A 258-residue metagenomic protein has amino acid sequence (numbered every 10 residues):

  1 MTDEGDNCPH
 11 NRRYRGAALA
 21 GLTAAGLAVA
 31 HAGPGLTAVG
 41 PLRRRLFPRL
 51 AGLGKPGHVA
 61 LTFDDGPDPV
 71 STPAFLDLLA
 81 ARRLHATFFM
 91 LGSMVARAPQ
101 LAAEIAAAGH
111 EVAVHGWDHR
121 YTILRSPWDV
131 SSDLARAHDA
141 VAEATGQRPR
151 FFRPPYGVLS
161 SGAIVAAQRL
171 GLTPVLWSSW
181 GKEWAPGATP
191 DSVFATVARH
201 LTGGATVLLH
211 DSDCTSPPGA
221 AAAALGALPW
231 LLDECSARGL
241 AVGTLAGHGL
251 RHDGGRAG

Functional and structural regions predicted by a protein language model:
M1-G52: N-terminal membrane-anchoring alpha-helices
R13, V158, I164-L201, L240-R251: His/Asp/Glu-enriched short active-site or ligand-binding loop at hydrolase and phosphoryl-transfer sites
T37-I123, D133, A140, V165 (+1 more regions): Active-site beta->alpha N-cap acidic-glycine motif
G40-G54, A96, P218-G258: C-terminal domain-boundary segment and adjacent tail
D64, L79, F88, V112 (+4 more regions): Divalent metal-coordination and catalytic microenvironments
G66-V70, M90-A98, R120-W128, R153-S160 (+1 more regions): Acidic-and-aromatic substrate-binding clefts and catalytic sites of carbohydrate-active enzymes
D118-R120, W180-K182, D213-S216: A short, flexible beta-alpha/helix-coil linker loop
D129-L134, A188-A195, A221-L228: Charged helix-capping and loop-helix junction motifs
